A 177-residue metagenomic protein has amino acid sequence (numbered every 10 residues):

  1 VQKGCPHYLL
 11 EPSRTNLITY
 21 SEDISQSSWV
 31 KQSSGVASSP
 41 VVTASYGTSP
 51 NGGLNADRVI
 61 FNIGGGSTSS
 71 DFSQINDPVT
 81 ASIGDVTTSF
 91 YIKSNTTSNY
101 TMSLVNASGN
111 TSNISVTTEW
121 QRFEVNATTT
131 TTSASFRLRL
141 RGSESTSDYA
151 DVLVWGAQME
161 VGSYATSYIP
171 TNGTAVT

Functional and structural regions predicted by a protein language model:
V1-T177: Extracellular and organelle-lumenal recognition/adhesion modules and their flexible linkers in secreted
